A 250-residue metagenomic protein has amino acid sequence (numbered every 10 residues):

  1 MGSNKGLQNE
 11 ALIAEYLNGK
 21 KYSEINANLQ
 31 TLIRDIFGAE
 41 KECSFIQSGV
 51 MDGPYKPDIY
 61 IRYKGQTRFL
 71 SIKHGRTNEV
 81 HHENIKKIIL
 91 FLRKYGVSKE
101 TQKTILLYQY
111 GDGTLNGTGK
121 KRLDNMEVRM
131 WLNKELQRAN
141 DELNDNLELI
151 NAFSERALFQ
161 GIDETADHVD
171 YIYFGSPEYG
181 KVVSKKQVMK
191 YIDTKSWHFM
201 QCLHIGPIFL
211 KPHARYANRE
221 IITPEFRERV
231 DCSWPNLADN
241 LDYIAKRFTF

Functional and structural regions predicted by a protein language model:
M1-R68, K73-F250: Short, positively charged
